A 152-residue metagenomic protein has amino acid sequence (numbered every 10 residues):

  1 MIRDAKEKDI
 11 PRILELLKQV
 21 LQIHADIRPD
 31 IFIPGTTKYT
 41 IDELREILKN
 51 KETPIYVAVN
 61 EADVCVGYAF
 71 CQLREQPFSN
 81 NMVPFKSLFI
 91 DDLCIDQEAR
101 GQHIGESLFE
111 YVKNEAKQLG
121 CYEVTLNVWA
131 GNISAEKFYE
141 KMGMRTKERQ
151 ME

Functional and structural regions predicted by a protein language model:
M1-E15: A short beta-loop-alpha structural element at the N-terminal edge of CoA-dependent acyl/N-acetyltransferase catalytic
D4, C121, Y139-R149: Conserved acetyl-CoA-binding loop of GNAT-fold acetyltransferases
Q22-L44: Conserved GNAT-fold acetyl-CoA-binding loop/helix
D42-V57: A short helix-loop-beta-strand connector motif used in the catalytic cores of GNAT acetyltransferases and, in some
V57, V64-L73, C94: Conserved beta-strand in the GNAT
D92-I95, G101-N114, K141-M142: Conserved acetyl-CoA-binding loop-helix of GNAT-fold acetyltransferases
A116-N127: Conserved GNAT acetyl-CoA-binding A-motif
T125-A135, E152: Conserved beta-strand-loop-alpha-helix junction that forms the acyl-donor binding cleft
